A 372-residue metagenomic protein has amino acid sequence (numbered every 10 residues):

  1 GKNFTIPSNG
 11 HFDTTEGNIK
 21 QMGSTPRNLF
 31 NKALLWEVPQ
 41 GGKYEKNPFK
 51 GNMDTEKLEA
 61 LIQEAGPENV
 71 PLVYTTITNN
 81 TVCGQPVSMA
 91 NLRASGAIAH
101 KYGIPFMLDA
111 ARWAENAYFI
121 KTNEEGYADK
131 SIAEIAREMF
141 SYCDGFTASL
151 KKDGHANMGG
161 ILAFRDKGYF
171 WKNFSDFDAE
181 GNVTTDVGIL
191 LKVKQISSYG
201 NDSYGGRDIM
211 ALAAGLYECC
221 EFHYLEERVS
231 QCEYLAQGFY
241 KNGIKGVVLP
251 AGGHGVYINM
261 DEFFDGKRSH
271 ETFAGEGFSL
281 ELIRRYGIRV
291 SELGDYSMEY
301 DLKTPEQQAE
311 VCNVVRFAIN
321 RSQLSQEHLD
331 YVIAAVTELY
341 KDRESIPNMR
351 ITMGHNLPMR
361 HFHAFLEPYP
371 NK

Functional and structural regions predicted by a protein language model:
G1-I244, S269: Conserved PLP-enzyme active-site core in the AAT-like
I77-N79, R112, K152-G154, G252-H254 (+4 more regions): Glycine-rich beta-alpha junction loops
T78, D265-A274, S322-Y331: Short, conserved charged micro-motifs
G159, G253, V314: Extracellular structured ligand-interaction cores
F164, I258-D261, I319-R321: Short beta-strand-to-loop capping motifs
G200, Y204-L280, R284-V311, P347-L357: Conserved small-domain helix->loop->beta segment predominantly found in fold-type I
C219, R285, S297-K372: PLP-dependent enzyme catalytic core of the Aspartate aminotransferase-like
